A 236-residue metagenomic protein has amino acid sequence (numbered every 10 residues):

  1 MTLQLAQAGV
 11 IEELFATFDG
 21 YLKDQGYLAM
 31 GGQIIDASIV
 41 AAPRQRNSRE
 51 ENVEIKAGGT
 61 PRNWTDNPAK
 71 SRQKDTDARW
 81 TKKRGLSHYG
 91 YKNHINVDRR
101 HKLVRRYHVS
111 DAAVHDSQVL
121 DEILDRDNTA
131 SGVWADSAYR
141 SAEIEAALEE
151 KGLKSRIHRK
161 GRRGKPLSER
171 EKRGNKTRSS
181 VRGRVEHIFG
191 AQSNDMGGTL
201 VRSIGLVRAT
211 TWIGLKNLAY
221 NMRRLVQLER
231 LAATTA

Functional and structural regions predicted by a protein language model:
M1-E149: Polybasic low-complexity intrinsically disordered regions
A37-S38, G161, T234-A236: A glycine-rich phosphate-binding loop feature that marks nucleotide/adenosyl-phosphate handling sites
R49, S168-K176: Short, surface-exposed amphipathic charged segments that create phosphate/polyanion-binding patches used for binding
V109, R159-R163: Short, acidic/turn-prone active-site loops that include or flank metal/cofactor- and phosphate-binding residues
Q118, E143, G164-E171: Short, charged, surface-exposed secondary-structure boundary motifs
S131-W134, R156-I157, Q227-L228: Acidic/polar loop patches that form or flank catalytic/metal-binding clefts of enzymes that bind anionic ligands
A146, K151, R173-A236: Basic, amphipathic alpha-helical segments enriched in Lys/Arg and hydrophobic/aromatic residues
K151-R159: Short hydrophobic/aromatic-enriched beta-strand-loop microsegments
